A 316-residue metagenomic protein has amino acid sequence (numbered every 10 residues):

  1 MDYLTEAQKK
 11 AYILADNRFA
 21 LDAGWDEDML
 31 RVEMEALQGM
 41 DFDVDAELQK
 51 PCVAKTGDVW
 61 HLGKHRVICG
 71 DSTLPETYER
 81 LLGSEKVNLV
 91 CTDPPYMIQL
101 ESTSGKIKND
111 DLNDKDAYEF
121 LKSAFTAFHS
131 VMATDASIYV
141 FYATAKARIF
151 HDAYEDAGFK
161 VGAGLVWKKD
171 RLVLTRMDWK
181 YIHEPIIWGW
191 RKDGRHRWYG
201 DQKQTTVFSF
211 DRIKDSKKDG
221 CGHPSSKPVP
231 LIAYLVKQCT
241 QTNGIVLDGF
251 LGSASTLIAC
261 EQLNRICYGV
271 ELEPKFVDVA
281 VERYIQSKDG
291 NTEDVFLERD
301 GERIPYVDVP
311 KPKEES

Functional and structural regions predicted by a protein language model:
M1-L48, C52-V277: Core catalytic lobe of class I
P51-L82, V281-S316: S-adenosyl-L-methionine
